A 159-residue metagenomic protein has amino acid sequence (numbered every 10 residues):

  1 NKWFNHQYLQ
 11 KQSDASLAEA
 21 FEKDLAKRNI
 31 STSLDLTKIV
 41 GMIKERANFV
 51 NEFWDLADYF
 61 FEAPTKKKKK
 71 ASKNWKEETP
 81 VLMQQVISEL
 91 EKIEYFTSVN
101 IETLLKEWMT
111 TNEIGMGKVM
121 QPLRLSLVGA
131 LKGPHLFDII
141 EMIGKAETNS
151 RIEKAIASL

Functional and structural regions predicted by a protein language model:
K2, T37, G41, P80 (+3 more regions): Non-catalytic, well-ordered alpha-helical scaffold segments
K2-R28, I140-M142, A146, S150-L159: Non-catalytic terminal extensions that flank enzyme cores
W3-Q7, M42-N48, P122-S126: Short, hydrophobic/amphipathic alpha-helical patches that form generic packing surfaces within helical domains
K11-N112: Small-residue-rich helix-loop
V99-L159: Charged substrate- and nucleic-acid-binding regions of tRNA-handling and nucleotidyl-transfer enzymes, centered on
